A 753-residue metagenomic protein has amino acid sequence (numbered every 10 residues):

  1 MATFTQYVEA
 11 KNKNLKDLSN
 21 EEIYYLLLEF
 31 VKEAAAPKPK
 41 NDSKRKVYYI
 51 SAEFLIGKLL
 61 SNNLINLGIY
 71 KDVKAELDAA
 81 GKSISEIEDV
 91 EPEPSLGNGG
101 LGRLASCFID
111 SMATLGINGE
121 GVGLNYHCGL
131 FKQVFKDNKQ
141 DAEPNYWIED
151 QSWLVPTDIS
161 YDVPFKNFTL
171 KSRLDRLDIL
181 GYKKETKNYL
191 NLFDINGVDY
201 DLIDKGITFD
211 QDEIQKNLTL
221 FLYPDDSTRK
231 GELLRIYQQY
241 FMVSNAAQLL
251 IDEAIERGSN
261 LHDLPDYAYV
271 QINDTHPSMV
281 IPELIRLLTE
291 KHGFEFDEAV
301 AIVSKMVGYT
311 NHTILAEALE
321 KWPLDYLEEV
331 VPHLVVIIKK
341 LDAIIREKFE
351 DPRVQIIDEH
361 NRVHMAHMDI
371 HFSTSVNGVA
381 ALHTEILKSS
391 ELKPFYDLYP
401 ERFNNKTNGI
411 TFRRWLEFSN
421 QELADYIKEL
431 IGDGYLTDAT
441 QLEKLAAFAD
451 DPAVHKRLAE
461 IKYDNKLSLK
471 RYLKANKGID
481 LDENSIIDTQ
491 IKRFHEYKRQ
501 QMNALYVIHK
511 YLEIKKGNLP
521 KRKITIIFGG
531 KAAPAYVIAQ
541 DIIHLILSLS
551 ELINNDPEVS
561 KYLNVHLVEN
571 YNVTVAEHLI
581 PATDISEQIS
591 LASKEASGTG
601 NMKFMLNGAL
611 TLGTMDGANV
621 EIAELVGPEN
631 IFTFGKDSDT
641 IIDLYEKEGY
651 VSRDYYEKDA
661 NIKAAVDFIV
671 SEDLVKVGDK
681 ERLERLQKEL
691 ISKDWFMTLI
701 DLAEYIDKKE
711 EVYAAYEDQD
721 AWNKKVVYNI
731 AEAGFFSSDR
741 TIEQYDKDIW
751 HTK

Functional and structural regions predicted by a protein language model:
M1-K753: A conserved ligand/cofactor-binding region detector
